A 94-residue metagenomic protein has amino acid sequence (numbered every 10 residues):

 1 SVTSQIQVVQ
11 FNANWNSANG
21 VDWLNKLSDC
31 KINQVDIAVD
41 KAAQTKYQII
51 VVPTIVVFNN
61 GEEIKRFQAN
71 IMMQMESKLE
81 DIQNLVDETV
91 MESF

Functional and structural regions predicted by a protein language model:
S1-K31: Local sequence-structure signature of Cys/Sec-based thiol-disulfide redox active-site neighborhoods
Q7-Q10, T54-V56, R66: Soluble periplasmic/extracytoplasmic beta-strand elements of cell-envelope proteins
V21-W23, A43-K46: A short acidic, amphipathic alpha-helical/loop segment
N33, Q44, I71: Generic anion/oxyanion-binding catalytic loop in active/binding sites
V35-D36, Y47, Q74-K78: Extracytoplasmic/periplasmic, Sec-exported soluble proteins
I37-A42: N-terminal post-signal-peptidase region of extra-cytosolic proteins
Y47-F58: Structural micro-motif
V57-F94: Non-catalytic, surface beta->alpha helical segment in thiol-disulfide oxidoreductase systems
